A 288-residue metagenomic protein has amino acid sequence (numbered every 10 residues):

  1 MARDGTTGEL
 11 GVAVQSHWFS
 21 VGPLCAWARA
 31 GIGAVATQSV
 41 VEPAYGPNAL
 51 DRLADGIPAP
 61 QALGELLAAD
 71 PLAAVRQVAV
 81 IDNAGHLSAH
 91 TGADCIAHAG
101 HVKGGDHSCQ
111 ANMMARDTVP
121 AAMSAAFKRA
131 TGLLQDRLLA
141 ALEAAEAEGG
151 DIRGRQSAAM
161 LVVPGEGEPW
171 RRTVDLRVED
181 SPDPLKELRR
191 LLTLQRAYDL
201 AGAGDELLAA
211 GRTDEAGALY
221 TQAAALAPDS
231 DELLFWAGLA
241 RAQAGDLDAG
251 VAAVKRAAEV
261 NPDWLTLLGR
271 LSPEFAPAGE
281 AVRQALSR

Functional and structural regions predicted by a protein language model:
M1-D199, L208-A210: N-terminal nucleophile
P228, P262-D263: Short coil turns that delineate tetratricopeptide repeat
W236, R270-L271: Canonical tetratricopeptide repeat
